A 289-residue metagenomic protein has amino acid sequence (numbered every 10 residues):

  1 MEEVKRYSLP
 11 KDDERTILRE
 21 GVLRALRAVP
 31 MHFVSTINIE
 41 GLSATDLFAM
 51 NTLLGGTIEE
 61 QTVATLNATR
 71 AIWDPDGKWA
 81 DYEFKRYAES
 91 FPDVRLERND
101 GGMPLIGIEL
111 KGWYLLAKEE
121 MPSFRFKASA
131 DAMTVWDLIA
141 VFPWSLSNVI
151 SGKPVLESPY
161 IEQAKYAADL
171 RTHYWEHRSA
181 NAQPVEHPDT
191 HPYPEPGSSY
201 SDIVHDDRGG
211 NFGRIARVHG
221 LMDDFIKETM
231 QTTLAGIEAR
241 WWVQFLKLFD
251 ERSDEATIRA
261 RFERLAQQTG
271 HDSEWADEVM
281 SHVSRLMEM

Functional and structural regions predicted by a protein language model:
M1-T65: Interdomain/boundary linker segments immediately adjacent to catalytic/signaling cores
L9, D13-R24, T57, G213 (+4 more regions): Alpha-helix boundary/N-cap detector
V63, N67-N99, I106: A short acidic/basic microdomain associated with nuclease active sites
A88, R98-D100, K111-Y114, P143-L146: Short, flexible loop/turn elements at secondary-structure junctions
D93-E97, P104-M121: Active-site ExK catalytic segment of metal-dependent nucleases
Y114-V135: Mg2+/Mn2+-dependent nuclease catalytic core
S129-D250: Acidic, metal/cofactor-coordinating or nucleic-acid-engaging core segments within structured domains
G220-M289: Extended, charged low-complexity segments that frequently continue into or abut oligomerization scaffolds
